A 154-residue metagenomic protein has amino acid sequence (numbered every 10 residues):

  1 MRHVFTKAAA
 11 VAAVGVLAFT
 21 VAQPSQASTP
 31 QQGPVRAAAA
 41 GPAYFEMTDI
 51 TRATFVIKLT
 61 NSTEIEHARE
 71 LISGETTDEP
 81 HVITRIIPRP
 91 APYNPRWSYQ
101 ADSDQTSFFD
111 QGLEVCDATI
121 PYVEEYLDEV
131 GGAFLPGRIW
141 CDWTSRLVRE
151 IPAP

Functional and structural regions predicted by a protein language model:
M1-S28: Secretory targeting and sorting signals
S28-P154: Function-determining sites in protein domains
